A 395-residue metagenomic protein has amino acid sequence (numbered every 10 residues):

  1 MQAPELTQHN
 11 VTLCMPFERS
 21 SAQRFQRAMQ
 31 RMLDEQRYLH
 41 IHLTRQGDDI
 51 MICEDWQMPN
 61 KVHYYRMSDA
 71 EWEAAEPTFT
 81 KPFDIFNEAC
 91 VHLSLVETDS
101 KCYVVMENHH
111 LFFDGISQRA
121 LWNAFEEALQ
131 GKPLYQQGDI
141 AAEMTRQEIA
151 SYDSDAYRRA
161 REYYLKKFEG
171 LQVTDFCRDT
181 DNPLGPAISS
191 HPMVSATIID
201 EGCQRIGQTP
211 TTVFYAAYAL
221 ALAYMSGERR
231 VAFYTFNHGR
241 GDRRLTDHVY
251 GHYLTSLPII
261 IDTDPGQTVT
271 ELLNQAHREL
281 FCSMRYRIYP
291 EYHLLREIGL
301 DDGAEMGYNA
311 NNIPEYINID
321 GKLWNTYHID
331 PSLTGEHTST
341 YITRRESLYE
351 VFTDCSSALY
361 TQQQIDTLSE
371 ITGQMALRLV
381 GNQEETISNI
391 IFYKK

Functional and structural regions predicted by a protein language model:
M1-P4, Q26-A70, A89, I140-I188: Short amphipathic alpha-helices and their capping loops
M1-R19, L111-F112, A124, N182 (+2 more regions): N-terminal beta-alpha "docking/capping" segments at the starts of catalytic domains in thioester/acy l-group-handling
Q2-V11, Q26, Q36-I41, R45-G47 (+5 more regions): His-Asp-centered acyl/peptidyl-transfer active-site segments
Q8, A75, W122-S189, I260 (+3 more regions): Non-catalytic, low-complexity flexible loops and terminal extensions
E18-H40, M106-N123, S189-G227, G266-Q267 (+3 more regions): Acyl activation and transfer enzymes in specialized metabolism, enriched for ANL adenylate-forming modules
R19-D34, I50-E88, Q118, R161 (+4 more regions): A short, small/polar-residue-rich loop/turn motif at beta-strand boundaries within alpha/beta enzyme cores
F25, Q36-H40, R119-F125, R229-F236 (+2 more regions): Extended, hydrophobic beta-loop-alpha segments that form or line the acyl/peptidyl-thioester binding and transfer paths
S94-A141, Q364-R378: Active-site-proximal acidic secondary-structure segment that organizes catalysis
